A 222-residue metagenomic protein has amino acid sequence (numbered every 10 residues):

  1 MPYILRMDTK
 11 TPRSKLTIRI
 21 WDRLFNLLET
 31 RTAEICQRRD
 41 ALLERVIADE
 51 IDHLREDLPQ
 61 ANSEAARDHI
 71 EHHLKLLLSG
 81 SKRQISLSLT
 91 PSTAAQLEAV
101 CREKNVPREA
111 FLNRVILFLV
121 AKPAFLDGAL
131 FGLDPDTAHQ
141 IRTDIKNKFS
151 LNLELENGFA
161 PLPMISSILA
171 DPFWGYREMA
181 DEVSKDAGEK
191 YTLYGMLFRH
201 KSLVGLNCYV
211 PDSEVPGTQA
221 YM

Functional and structural regions predicted by a protein language model:
T11-T30, I47, K82-L97, P135-K146: Short amphipathic alpha-helix starts
L28, Q37-A48, L97, V106-L117: Short amphipathic alpha-helical segments
A33, A41-E44, H53-L54: Membrane topogenic helices and adjacent juxtamembrane segments
H53-Q84, A121-P172: Short, positively charged interaction helices/loops
I85-V115, P172-G188: Surface-exposed interaction/gating patches
D171-M222: Charged, low-complexity intrinsically disordered regulatory/assembly segments
